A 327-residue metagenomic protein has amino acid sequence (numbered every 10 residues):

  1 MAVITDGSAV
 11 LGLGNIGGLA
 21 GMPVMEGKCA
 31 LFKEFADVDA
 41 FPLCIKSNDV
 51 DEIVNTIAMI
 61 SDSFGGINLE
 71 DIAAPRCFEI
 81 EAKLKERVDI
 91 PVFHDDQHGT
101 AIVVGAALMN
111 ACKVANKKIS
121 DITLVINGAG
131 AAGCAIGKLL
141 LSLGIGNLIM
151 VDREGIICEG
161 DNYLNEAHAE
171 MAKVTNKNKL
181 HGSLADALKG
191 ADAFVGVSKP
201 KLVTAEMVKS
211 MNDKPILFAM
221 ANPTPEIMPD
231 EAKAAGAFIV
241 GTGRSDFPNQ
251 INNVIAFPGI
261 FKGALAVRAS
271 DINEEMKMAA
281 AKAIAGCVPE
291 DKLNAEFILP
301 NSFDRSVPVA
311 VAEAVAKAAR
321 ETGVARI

Functional and structural regions predicted by a protein language model:
M1-V92, A312, K317-A318, T322-R326: N-terminal ligand-binding/catalytic initiation module
L11, G18-A36, V88, H94 (+2 more regions): Glycine-rich phosphate/diphosphate-binding loop of Rossmann-like nucleotide-binding domains
P42, N68-D71, V92-D95, I126 (+5 more regions): General beta-strand structural signal in soluble alpha/beta enzymes
S61, I119, A187-L188, V208-M211: A short, aliphatic-rich alpha-helical micro-motif
N68-D71, A193-F247: ADP-ribose/adenylate-binding Rossmann-like module
R87-A101, L217-N222: Short, acidic/small-residue loops that bind anionic groups at enzyme active sites
D95-D96, A115, A219-I327: Adenosine-phosphate binding glycine-rich loop
